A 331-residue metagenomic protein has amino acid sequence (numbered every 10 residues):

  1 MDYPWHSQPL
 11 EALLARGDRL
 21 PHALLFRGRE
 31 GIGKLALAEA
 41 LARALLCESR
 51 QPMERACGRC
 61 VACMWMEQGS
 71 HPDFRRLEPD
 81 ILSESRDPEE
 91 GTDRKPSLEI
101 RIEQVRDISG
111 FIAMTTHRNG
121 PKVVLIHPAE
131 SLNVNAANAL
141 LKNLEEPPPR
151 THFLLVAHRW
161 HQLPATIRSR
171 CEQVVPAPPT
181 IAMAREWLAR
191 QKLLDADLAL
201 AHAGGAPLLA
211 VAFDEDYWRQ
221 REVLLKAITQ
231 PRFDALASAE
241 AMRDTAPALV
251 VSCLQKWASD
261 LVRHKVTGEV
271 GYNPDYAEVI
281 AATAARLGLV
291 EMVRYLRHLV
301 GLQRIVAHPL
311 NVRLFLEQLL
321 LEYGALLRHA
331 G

Functional and structural regions predicted by a protein language model:
M1-A44, P52, V61, P149-H152 (+1 more regions): Charged, glycine-rich active-site and insertion segments that engage polyanionic ligands
M1-N135: Clamp-loader machinery-focused feature within the broader ASCE/P-loop NTPase space
F26, I126, L140-L141, A157: Hydrophobic residues in beta-strands of the RecA-like P-loop NTPase core, especially within AAA+ ATPase
Q68, E146, L193: Arginine/glycine-rich "motif VI" loop of SF2 helicases in the C-terminal RecA-like domain
P72, T116, P147-P148, P179: Proline-centered helix-kink/hinge sites
R75, S83, A129-N138, E145 (+3 more regions): N-terminal functional module detector in eukaryotic proteins
A113, N138-H152: Conserved catalytic/switch belt of AAA+ P-loop NTPases
N119-V123, P148-L154: Loop/turn-to-beta-strand initiation segments
